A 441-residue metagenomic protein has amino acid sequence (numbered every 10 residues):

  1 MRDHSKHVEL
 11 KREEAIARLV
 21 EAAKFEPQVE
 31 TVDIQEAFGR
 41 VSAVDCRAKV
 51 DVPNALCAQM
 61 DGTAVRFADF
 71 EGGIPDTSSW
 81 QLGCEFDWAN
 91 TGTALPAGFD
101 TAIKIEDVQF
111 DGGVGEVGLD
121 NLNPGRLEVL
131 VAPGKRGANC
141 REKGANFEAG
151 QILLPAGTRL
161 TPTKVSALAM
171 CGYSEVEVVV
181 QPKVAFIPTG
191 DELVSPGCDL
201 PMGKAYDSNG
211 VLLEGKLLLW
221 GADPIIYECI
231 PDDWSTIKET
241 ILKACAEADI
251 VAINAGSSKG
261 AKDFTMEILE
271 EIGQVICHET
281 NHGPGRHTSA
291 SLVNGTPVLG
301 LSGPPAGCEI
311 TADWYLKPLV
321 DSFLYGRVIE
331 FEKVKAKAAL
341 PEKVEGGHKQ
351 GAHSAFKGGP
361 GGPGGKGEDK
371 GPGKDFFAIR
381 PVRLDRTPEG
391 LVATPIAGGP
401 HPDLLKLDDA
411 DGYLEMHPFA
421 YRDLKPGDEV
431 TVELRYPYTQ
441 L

Functional and structural regions predicted by a protein language model:
M1-S174, G361-G367: Phosphate-interaction motifs
E9, E13-I16, F25, E30-Q35 (+7 more regions): Flexible glycine/proline-rich
T63, F86-D87, D100, R126-E128 (+10 more regions): Structural motif
T93, D191-E192, G256-G260, G303-A306: Short glycine-rich anion-binding loops that position phosphate/pyrophosphate groups of nucleotides and phosphorylated
N139-I253: Phosphate-binding glycine-rich loops and their immediate beta-loop-alpha structural context
P162, K259-A261, G307, T439: Short glycine-rich, flexible loops that bind phosphorylated cofactors or substrates
G260-I272: Short Gly/Thr/Asp-enriched flexible loops that form oxyanion-binding sites at enzyme active sites
